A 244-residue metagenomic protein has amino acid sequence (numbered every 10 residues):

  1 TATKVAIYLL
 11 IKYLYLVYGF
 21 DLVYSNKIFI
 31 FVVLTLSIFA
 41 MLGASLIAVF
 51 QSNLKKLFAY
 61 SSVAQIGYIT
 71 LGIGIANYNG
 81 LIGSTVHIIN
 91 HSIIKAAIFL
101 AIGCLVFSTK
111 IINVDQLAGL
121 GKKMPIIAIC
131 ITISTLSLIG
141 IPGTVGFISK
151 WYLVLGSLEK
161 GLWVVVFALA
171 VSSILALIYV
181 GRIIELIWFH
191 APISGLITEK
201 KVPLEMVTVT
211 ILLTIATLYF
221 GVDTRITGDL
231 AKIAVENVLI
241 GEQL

Functional and structural regions predicted by a protein language model:
T1-W151, L155-L177, G181-I183: Hydrophobic transmembrane alpha-helices and their helix-loop junctions in integral membrane proteins
M124-I127, V180-L244: Cytoplasmic/organellar membrane-interface segments at the starts of transmembrane helices in multi-pass inner-membrane
